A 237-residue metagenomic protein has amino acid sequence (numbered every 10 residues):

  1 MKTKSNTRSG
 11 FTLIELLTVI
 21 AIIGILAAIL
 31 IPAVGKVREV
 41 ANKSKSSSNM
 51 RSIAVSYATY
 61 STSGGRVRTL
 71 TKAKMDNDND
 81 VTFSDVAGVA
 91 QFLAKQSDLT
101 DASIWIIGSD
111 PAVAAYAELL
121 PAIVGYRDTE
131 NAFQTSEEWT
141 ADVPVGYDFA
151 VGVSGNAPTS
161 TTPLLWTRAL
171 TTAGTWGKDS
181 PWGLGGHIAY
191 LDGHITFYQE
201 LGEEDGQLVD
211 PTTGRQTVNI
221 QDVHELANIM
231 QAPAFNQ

Functional and structural regions predicted by a protein language model:
M1-L13, T62: N-terminal leader/signal peptides at the extreme start of proteins
F11-A21: N-terminal signal-anchor/signal peptide hydrophobic helix marking the start of the first transmembrane segment
A28, A33-A90, M230-N236: Conserved hydrophobic/amphipathic alpha-helical signal-anchor segments
S61-T62, R68-T71, A112-L119, T172-G174 (+2 more regions): Short catalytic/ligand-binding loop motif for oxyanion handling, primarily in non-cytosolic enzymes, centered on
T71-S84, A122-V143, G206-F235: Surface-exposed intrinsically disordered loops and tails
Q96-T172: Acidic, glycine-rich loop-and-strand cores that form catalytic or ligand-binding grooves in diverse globular domains
P163, A169-Q237: C-terminal accessory segments of extracellular proteins
